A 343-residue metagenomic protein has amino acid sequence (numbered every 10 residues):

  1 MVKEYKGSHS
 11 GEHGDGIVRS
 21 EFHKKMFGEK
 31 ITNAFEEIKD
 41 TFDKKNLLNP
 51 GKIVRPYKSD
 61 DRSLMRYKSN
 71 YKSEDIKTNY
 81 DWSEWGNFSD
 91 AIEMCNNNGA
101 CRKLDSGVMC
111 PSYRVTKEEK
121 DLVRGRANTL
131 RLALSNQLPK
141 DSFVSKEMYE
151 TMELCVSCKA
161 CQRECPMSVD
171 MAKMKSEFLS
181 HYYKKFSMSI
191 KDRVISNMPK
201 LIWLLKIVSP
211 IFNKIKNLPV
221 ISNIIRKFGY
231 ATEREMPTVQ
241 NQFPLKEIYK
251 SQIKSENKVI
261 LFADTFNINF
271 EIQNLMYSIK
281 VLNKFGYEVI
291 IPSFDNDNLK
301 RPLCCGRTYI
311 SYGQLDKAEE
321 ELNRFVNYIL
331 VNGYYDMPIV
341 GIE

Functional and structural regions predicted by a protein language model:
V2-Y5: Catalytic or ion-translocation cores adjacent to nucleophile or general acid/base/metal-coordination motifs in diverse
S8, G16-L154, A172-K173, E177-S187 (+1 more regions): Ferredoxin-type iron-sulfur electron-transfer modules and their immediate structural context
P139-E343: Iron-sulfur-cluster electron-transfer modules
